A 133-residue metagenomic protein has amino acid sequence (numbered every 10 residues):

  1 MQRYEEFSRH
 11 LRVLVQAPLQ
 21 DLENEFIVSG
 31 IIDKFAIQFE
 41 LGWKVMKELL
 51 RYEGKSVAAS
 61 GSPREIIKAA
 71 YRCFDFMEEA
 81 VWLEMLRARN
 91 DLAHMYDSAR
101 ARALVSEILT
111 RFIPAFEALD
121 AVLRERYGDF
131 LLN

Functional and structural regions predicted by a protein language model:
M1-N133: Solvent-exposed interaction patches of small proteins and small membrane subunits
